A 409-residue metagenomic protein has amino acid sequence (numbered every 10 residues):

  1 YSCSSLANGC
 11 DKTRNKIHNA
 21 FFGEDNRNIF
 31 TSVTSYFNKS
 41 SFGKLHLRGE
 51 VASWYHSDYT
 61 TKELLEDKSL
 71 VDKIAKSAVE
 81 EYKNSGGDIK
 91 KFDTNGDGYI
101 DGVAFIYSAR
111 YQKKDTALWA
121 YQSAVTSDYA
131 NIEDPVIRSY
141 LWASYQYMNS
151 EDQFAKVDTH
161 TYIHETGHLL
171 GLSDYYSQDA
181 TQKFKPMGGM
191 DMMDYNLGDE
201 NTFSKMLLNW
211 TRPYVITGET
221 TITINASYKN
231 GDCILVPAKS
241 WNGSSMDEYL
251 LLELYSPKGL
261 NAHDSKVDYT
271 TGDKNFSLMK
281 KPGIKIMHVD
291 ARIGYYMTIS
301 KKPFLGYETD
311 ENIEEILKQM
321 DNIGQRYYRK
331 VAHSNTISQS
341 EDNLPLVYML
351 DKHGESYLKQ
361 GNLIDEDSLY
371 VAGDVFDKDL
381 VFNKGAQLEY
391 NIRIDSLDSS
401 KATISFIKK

Functional and structural regions predicted by a protein language model:
Y1-S204, W210-R212, S244, Y295-Y296 (+1 more regions): Active-site-proximal segment of zinc-dependent metalloprotease catalytic domains
L6-K39, G43-K44, R48-S53, D72 (+2 more regions): Non-catalytic C-terminal accessory/binding modules of secreted extracellular proteins
T166, L207-Y228: C-terminal accessory segments of proteins
